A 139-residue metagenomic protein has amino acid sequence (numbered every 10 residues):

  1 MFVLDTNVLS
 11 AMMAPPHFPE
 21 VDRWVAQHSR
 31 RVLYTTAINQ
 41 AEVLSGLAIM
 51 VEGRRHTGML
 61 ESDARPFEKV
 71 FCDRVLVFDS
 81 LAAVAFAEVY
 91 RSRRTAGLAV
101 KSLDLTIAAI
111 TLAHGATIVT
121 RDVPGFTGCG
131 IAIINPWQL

Functional and structural regions predicted by a protein language model:
M1, A108-L139: Acidic, PIN/NYN-like endoribonuclease modules and their adjacent C-terminal/linker elements
M1-N39, A48-A64: Short, well-structured N-terminal submotif of metal-dependent ribonuclease cores
V8, N39, A82, P124-G125: Alpha-helix capping/helix-boundary segments
A11-M12, G46, F86-V89, C129 (+1 more regions): Residues that scaffold the ATP/ADP-binding catalytic core of kinase and kinase-like folds
R23-A26, P66-F67, V75, G97 (+1 more regions): Short secondary-structure boundary/capping segments
S45-V51, K69-T117: Active-site neighborhoods of divalent-metal-dependent phosphate/nucleic-acid chemistry enzymes
